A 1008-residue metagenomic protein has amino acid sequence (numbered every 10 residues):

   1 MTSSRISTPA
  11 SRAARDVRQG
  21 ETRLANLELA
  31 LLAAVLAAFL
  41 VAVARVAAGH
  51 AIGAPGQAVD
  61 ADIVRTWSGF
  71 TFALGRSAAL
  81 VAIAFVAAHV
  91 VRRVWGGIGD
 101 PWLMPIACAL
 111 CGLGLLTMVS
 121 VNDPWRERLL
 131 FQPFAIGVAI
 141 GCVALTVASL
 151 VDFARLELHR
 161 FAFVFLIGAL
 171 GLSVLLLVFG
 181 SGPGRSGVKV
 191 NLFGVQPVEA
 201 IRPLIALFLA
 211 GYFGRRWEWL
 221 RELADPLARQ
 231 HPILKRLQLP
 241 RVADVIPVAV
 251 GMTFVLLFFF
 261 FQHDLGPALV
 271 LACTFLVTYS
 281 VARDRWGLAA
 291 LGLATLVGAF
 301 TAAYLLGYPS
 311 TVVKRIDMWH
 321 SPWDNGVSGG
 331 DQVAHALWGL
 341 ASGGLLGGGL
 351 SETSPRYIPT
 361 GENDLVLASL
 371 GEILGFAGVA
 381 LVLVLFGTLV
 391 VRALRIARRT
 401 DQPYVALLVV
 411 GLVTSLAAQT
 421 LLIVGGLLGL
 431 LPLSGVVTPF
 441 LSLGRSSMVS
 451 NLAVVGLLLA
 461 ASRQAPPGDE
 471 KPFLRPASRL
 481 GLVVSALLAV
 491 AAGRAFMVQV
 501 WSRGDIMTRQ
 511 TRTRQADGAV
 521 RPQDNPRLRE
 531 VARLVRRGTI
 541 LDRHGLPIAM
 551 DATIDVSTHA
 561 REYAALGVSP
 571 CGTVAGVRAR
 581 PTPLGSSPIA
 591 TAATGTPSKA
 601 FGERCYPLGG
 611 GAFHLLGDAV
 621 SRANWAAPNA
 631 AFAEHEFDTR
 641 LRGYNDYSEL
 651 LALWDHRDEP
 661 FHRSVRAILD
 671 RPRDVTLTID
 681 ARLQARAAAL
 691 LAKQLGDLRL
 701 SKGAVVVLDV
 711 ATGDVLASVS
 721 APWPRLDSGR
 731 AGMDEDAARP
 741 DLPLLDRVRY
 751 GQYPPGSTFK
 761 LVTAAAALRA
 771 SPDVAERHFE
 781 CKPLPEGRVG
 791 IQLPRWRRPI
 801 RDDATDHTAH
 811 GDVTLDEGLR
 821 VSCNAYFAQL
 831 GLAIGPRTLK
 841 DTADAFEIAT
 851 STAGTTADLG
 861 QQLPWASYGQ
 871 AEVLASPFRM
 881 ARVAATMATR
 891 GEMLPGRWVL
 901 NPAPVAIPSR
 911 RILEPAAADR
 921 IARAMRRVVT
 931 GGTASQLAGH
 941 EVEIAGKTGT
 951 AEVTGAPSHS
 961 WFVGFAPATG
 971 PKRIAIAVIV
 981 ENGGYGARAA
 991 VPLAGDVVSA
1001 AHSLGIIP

Functional and structural regions predicted by a protein language model:
R12-H263, V424-P439, L443, S447-A453 (+1 more regions): Membrane-helix boundary/helix-loop-helix interface segments in multi-pass membrane proteins
R76-A84, I136-V143, E372-V391, S757: Hydrophobic alpha-helical transmembrane segments
L156-A162, P240-I246, R283-A294, D469-L482: Membrane-interfacial entry segments at the cytosolic side of transmembrane helices
L158, S462-G732, Q752, R837-A845 (+2 more regions): Periplasmic/cell-envelope proteins involved in peptidoglycan metabolism and beta-lactam response
G180-G194, L276, L288-V382, T400-L408: Hydrophobic, glycine- and aromatic-enriched re-entrant/interface helices and adjoining loop segments
V242-L305: Hydrophobic alpha-helical segments of polytopic membrane proteins
I396-G435, L441, I921: Loop-to-helix entry and N-terminal half of a specific, functionally important transmembrane alpha helix in multi-pass
H656-S664, V705, D709-S757, V762-N982 (+1 more regions): Beta-lactam-recognizing serine transpeptidase/beta-lactamase-like catalytic domain environment
